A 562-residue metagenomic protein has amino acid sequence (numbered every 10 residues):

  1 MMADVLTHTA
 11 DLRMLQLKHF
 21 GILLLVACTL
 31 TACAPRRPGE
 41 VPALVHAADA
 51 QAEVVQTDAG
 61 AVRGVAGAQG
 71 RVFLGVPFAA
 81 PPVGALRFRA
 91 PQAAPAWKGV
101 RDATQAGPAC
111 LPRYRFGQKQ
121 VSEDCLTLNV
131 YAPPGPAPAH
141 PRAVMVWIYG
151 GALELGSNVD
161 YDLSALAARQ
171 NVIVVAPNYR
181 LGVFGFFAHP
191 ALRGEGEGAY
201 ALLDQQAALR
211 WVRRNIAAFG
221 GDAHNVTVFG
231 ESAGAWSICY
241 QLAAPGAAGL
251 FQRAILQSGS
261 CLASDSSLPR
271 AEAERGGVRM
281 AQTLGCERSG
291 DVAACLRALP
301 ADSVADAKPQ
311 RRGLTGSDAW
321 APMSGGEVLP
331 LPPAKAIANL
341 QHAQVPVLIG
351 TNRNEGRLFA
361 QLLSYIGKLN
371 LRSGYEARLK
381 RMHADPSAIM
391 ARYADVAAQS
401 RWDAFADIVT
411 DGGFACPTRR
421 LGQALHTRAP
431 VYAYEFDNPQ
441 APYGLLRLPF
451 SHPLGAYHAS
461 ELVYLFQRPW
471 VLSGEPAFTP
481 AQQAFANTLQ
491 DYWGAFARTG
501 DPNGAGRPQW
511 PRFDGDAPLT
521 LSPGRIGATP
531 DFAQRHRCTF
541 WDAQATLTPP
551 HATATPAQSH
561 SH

Functional and structural regions predicted by a protein language model:
M1-M2, M14: Methionine residue identity
H8-G21: Bacterial N-terminal signal peptides that target proteins for export
G21-T31: Bacterial N-terminal signal peptides
C33-A199, G316, R372, P469-L489 (+4 more regions): Non-catalytic accessory segments of hydrolases
R37, L111-S289, A293-A294, P309-Q310 (+3 more regions): Serine-hydrolase-like catalytic core of hydrolytic proteins
A59, E123-T127, A143, N171 (+6 more regions): Extracellular structured ligand-interaction cores
R180-G182, F229-A233, E435-P442, P508-D514: Short, solvent-exposed turn/loop segments enriched in Gly/Ser/Thr/Pro and often Arg
C261-L262, A298-A481, Y492: Substrate-gating cap/lid region and adjacent catalytic-acid/histidine neighborhood within extracellular/lumenal
